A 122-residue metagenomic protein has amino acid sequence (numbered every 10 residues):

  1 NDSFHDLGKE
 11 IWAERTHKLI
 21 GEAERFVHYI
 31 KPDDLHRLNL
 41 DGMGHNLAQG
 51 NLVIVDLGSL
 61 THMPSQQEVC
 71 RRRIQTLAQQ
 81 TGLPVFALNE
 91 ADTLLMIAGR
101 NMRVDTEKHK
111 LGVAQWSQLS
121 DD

Functional and structural regions predicted by a protein language model:
N1-G42, N46-Q49: N-terminal intrinsically disordered, cationic/polar leader segments that include organellar targeting peptides
D2, E24-V27, L57-G58, Q66-C70: N-terminal start-of-chain detector that recognizes signal peptides and the immediate post-cleavage beginning
D2-I11, L77-D122: Helix-rich interaction surfaces within compact, conserved domain-sized segments that mediate assembly or partner
L35, S59-P64, R103-V104: Short acidic, S/G/P-rich loop/turn micro-motifs used as interaction or catalytic elements
H36-G44, L57, L94-G99: Structured extramembrane domains adjacent to transmembrane segments
L38, G42, H62-R73, Q80 (+1 more regions): Charged, alpha-helix-enriched surfaces in structured cytosolic catalytic cores of large nucleotide-utilizing machines
L47-T61: Short glycine-rich, basic-tinged beta-strand/loop micro-motifs
V53-L57, Q67-I74, L95-I97: Long, contiguous hydrophobic alpha-helical segments, chiefly transmembrane helices and signal peptides
